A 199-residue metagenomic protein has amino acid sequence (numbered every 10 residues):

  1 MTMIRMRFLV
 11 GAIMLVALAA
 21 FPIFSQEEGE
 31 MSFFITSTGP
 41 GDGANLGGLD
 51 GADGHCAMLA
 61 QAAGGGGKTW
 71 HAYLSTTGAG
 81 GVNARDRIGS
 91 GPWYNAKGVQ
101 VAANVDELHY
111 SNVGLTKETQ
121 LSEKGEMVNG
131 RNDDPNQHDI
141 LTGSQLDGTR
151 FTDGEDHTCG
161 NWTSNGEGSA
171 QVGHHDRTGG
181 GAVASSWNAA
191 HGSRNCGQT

Functional and structural regions predicted by a protein language model:
M1-T2, L108: Intrinsically disordered, low-complexity regions of eukaryotic proteins
T2-V10: Bacterial N-terminal signal peptides that target proteins for export
V10-A20: Bacterial N-terminal signal peptides
I23-T199: Secreted/extracellular ectodomain signature
